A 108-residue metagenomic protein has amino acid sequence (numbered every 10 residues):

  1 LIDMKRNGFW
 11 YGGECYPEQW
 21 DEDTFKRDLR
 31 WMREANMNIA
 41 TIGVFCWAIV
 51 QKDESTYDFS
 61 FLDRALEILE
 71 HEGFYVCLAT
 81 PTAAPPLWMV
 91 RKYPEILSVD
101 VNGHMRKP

Functional and structural regions predicted by a protein language model:
L1-T24, L29-I39: An acidic-aromatic substrate-binding cleft motif
K26-M105: Aromatic-lined substrate-binding rim segments of carbohydrate-active enzymes
